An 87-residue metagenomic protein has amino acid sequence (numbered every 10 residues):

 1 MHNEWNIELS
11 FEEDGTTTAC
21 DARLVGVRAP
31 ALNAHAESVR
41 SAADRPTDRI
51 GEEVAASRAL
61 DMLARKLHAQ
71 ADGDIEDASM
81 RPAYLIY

Functional and structural regions predicted by a protein language model:
M1-A19, L24, A31, H68-Y87: C-terminal binding/interaction regions
T18-D48: A short, structured beta-strand/loop element
E37-S38, I50-E53, D74-E76, P82-A83: Short, charged/polar low-complexity linear motifs in solvent-exposed/disordered segments
A42-D44, A56-R58, A69-Q70, S79-M80: Short, intrinsically disordered/low-complexity patches at protein termini and at juxtamembrane boundaries
T47-L67: Short, well-ordered alpha-helical segments
